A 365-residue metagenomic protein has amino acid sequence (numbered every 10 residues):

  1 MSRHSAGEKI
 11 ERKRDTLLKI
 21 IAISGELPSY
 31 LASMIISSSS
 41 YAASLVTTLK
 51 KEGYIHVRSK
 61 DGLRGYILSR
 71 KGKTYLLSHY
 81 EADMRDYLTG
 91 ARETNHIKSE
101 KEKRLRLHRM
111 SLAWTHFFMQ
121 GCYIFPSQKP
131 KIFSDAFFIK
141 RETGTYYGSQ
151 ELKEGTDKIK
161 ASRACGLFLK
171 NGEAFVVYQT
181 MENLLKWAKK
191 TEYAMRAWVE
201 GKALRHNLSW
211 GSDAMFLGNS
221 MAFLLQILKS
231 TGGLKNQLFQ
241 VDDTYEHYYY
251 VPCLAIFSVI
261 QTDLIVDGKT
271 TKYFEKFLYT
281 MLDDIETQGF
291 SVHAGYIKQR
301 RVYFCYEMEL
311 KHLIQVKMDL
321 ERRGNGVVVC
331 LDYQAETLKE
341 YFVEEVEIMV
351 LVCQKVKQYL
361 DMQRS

Functional and structural regions predicted by a protein language model:
M1-L17, T74-L77, N95-R104: Short alpha-helical segments that sit at the start of domains
K19-A22: Short, locally clustered residues in the helix-turn-helix/winged-helix DNA-binding domain
S24-I35: Short acidic, hydrophobic short linear motifs in intrinsically disordered regions
I36-K51, V57: Short amphipathic alpha-helical interaction segments
V57-L88: Accessory beta->alpha helical hairpin/"wing" motif in late/C-terminal subdomains of nucleic-acid enzymes
T94-K190: Exposed, interaction-prone assembly regions rather than primary DNA-binding/catalytic cores
V177, M181-L184, L204-S365: Long, compositionally biased intrinsically disordered regions
L185-K202: Mg2+/Mn2+-dependent nuclease catalytic core
